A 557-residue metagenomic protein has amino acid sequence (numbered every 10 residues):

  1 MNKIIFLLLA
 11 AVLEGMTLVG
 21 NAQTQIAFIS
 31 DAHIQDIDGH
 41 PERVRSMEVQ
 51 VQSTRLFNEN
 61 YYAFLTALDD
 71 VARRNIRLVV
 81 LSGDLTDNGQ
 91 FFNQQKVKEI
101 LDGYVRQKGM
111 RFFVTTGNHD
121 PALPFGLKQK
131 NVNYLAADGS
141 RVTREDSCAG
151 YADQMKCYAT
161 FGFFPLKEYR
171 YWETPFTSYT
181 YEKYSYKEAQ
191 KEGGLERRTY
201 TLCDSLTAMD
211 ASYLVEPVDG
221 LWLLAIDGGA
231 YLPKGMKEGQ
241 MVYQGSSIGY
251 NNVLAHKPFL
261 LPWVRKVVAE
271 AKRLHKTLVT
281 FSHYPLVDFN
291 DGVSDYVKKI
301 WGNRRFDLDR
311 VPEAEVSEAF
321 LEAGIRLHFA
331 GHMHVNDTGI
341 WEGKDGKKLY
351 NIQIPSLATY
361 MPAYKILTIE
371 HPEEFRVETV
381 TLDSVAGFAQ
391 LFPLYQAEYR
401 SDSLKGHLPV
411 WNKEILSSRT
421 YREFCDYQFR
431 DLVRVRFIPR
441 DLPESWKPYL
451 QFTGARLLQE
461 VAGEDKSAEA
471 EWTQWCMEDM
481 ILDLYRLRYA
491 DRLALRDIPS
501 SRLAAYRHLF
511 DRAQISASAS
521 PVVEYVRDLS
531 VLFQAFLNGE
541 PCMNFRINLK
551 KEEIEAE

Functional and structural regions predicted by a protein language model:
G20-Q94: N-terminal active-site segment of His-dependent metallophosphoesterases
A22-A27, D38, A208-A225, A230-E238 (+4 more regions): Beta-strand-turn-beta hairpins that frame and shape the catalytic cleft of phosphate-ester-processing enzymes
D31, D84, G117-N118, H283 (+1 more regions): Active-site glycine-centered loops adjacent to acidic/histidine catalytic or metal-binding residues that shape
H33-Y62, G89, Q129, K234-V253 (+2 more regions): Acidic/histidine-rich helix-loop elements that form or flank divalent-metal/phosphate-binding sites at the catalytic
V71, N75-L78, E216-V218, W222-A225 (+5 more regions): His/acidic metal-ligating clusters that form di-metal
S82-D102, L123-R141, N290-S294, T338-G346: Metal-dependent catalytic neighborhoods of phosphoester/phosphodiester hydrolases
K96-A255, F259-P262: Extended active-site neighborhood of metal-dependent phosphoesterases/phosphodiesterases
V293, F388-E557: Non-catalytic terminal accessory segments
